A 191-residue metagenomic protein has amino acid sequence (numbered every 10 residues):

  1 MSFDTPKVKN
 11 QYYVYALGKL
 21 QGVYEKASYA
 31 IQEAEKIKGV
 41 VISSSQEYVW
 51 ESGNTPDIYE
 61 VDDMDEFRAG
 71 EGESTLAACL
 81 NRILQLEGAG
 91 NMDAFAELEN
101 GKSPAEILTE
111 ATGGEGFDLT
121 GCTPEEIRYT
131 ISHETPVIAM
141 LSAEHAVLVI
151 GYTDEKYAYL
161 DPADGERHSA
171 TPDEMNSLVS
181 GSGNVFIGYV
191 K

Functional and structural regions predicted by a protein language model:
M1-L20, Y29-I42, Q46-N54: Short aromatic-glycine-(Arg/Gly/Cys) micro-motifs in beta-strand/loop hairpins
A16, E25, S43-S44, T153 (+1 more regions): Residue-level signal for short segments within beta-strands and strand-turn junctions of well-structured beta-sheet
K19-V23, E47-S52, H145-V149, E166-H168: Short, surface-exposed beta-strand/loop "edge" segments at domain boundaries and coil↔beta transitions
L20-A27, R68-L76: Extracytoplasmic Gram-positive cell-surface binding/anchoring modules and repeats
V23, I31, I138-S142: Short, solvent-exposed secondary-structure boundary motifs
V40, E73, H168: Residues that recognize and position ribonucleotide moieties
S45-R68, V190-K191: Intrinsically disordered, low-complexity, Pro/Ser/Thr/Asn/Gly/Ala-rich spacer/linker segments adjacent to signal
E66-F67, L76-K191: Conserved active-site-adjacent core of cysteine acyl-enzyme catalytic domains
